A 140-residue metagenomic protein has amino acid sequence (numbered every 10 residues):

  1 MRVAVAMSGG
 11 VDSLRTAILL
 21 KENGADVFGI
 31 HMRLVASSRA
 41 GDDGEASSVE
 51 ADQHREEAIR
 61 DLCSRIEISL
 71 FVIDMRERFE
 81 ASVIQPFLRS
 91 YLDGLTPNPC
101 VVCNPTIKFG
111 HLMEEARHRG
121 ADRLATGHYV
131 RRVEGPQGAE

Functional and structural regions predicted by a protein language model:
M1-E140: ATP-dependent adenylation/nucleotidyltransferase module used to activate substrates
